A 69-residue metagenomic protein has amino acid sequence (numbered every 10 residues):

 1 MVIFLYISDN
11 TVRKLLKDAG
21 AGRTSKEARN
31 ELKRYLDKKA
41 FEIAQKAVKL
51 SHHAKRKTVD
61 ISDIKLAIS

Functional and structural regions predicted by a protein language model:
M1-S69: Intrinsically disordered, low-complexity terminal regions
